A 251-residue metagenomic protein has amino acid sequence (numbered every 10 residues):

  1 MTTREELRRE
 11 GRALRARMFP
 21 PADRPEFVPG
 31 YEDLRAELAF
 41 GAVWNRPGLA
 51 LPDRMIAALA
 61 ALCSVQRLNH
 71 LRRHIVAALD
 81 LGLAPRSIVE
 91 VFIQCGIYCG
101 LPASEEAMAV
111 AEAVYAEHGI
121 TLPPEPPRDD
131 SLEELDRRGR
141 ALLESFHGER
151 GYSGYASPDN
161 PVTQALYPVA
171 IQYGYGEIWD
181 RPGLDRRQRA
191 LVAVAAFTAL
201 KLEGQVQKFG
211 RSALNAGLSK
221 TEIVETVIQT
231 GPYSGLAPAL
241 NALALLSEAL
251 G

Functional and structural regions predicted by a protein language model:
M1-L51, S104-R186, K208, N215 (+1 more regions): Acidic, glycine/proline-rich low-complexity segments that act as flexible tails and inter-domain linkers
A50, Q66-V89, I93, P102-Y115 (+2 more regions): Extended intrinsically disordered, low-complexity coil regions enriched in Ser, Thr, Gly, Ala and often Pro
D53-L62, V91-F92, Q188-F197, T226-V227: Short, structured motif recognition centered on aromatic/hydrophobic residues
I97: Phosphate/ribose-phosphate-bearing ligand recognition and processing surfaces, centered on ADP-ribose/NAD(+/P+) systems
P126, V224-I228: Alpha-helical transmembrane segments and their immediate juxtamembrane flanks in integral membrane proteins
P182, A195-L200: Short, glycine/charged-rich beta-strand-loop motifs at protein surfaces that mediate ligand recognition and catalysis
G235: Terminal recognition/anchoring or ligand-binding modules at protein termini
